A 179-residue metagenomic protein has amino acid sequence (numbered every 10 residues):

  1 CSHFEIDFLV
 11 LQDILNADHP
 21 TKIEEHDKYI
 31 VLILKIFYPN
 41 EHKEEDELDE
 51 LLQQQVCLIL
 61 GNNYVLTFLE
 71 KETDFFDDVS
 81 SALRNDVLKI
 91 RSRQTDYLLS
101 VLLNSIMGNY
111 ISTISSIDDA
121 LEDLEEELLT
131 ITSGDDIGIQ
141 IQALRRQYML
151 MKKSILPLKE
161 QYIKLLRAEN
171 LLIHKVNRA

Functional and structural regions predicted by a protein language model:
C1-N177: Peripheral, non-transmembrane regulatory/ligand-interaction domains of membrane transport proteins
